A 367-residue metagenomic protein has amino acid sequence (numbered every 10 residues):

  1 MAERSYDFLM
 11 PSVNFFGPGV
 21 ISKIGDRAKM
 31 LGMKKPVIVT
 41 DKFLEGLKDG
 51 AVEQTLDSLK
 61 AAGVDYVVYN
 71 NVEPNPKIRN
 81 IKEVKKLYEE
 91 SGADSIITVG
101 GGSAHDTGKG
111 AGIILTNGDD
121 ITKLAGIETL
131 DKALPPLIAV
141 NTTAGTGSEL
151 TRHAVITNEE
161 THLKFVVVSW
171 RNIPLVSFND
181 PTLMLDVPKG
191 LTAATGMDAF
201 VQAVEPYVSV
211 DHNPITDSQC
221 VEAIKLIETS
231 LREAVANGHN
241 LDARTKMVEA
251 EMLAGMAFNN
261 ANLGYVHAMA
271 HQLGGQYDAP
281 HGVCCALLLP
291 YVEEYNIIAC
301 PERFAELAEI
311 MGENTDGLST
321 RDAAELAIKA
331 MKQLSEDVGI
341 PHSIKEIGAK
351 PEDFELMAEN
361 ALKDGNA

Functional and structural regions predicted by a protein language model:
M1-S95, I344: ATP/NTP phosphate-donor binding region
I21-I24, L47-D49, I78-I81, S103-G110 (+3 more regions): Short glycine/serine/threonine-rich phosphate/pyrophosphate-binding segments that cradle anionic phosphate groups
S22, T116-H212, R303-E306, I310: A glycine/threonine-rich phosphate-anchoring loop and its flanking beta-alpha core in nucleotide/phosphate-binding
V39-T40, G100, T157: Short beta-strand/turn micro-motifs composed of small residues that flank or help shape donor/cofactor-binding pockets
Y88-E128, L134-T142, M269: A short, small-residue-rich loop immediately preceding and capping a beta-strand
P206-A330: Active-site segments that bind and position negatively charged phosphate/pyrophosphate groups
F304, N314-A367: C-terminal charged capping/lid subdomain of soluble metabolic enzymes
